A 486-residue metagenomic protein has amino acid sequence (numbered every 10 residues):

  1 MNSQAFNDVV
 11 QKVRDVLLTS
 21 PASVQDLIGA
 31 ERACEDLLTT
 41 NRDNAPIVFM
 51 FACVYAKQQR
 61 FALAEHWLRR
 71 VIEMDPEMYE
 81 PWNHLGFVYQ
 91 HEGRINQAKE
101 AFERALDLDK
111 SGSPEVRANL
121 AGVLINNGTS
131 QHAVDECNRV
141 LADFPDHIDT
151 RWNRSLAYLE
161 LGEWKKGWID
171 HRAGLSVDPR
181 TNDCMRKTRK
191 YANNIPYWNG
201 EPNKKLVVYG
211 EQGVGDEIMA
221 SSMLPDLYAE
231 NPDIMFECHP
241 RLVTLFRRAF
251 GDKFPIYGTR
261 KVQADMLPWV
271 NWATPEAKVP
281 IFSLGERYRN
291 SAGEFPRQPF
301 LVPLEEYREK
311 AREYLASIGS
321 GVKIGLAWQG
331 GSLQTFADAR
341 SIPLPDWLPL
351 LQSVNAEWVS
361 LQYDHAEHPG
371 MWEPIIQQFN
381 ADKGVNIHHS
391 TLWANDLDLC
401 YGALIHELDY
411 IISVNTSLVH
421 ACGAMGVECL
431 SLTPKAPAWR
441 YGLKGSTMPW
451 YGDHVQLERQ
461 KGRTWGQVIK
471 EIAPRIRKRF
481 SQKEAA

Functional and structural regions predicted by a protein language model:
M1-Y410, N415-A486: Alpha-helical solenoid repeat scaffolds of the TPR/TPR-like class and their adjacent stem/linker regions that mediate
